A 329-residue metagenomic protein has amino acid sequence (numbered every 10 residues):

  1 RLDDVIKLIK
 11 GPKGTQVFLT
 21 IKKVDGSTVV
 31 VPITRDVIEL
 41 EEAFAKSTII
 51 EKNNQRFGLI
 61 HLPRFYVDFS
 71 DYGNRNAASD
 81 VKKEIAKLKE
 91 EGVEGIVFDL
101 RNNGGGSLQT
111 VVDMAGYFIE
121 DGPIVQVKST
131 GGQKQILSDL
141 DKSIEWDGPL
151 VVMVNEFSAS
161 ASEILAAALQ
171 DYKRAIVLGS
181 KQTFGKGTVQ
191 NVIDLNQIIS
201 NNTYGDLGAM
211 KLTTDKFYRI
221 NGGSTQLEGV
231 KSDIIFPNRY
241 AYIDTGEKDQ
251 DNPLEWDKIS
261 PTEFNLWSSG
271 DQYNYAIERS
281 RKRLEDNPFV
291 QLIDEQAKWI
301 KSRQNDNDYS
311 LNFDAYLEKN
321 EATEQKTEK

Functional and structural regions predicted by a protein language model:
R1-I199: Cleft-lining beta-strand/loop regions that shape enzyme active-site pockets
P32, L59, P123, P149 (+3 more regions): Generic structural signal for residues positioned in beta-strands
K142-W146, I198-T203, W256-F264, I277: A general structural signal for short secondary-structure boundary/capping elements
A161, K173, L178-T245: Polar, glycine-rich mid-to-C-terminal structural blocks that act as macromolecule-binding/assembly scaffolds
R219-K329: Conserved functional hotspot residues or short segments at active or partner-binding sites across diverse domains
